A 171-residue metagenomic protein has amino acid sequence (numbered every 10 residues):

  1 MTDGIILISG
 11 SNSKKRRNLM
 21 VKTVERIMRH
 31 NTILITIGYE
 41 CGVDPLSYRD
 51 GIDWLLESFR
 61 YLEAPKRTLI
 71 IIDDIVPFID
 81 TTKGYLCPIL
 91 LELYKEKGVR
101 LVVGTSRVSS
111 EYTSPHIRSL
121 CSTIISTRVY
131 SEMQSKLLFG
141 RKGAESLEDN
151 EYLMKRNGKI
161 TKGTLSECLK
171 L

Functional and structural regions predicted by a protein language model:
T2-R29: Glycine-rich P-loop/Walker A and Walker A-like loops and their local beta1-loop-alpha1 context in P-loop NTPases
N12, K97, L101-L171: Conserved ATP-driven motor cores of ASCE-family P-loop NTPases powering translocation/secretion/packaging/pilus
H30-E40: Short beta-strand-centered segment that lines the nucleotide-binding/catalytic pocket of NTP-utilizing
T36-I37, I70-D73, G98-S106: Structural recognition of the conserved hydrophobic beta-strand(s) that form the central parallel beta-sheet of P-loop
V43-P65: Short glycine-rich substrate-engagement loop in P-loop NTPases that contacts/grips substrate
S58-E63, Y85-R107: Substrate-engagement module of ASCE P-loop NTPases
L62-K83, R100: Conserved P-loop NTPase "ATPase switch" module shared by AAA+ and STAND
P77-P88, E111-P115: Conserved ATPase-coupling elements of RecA-like P-loop NTPase cores
